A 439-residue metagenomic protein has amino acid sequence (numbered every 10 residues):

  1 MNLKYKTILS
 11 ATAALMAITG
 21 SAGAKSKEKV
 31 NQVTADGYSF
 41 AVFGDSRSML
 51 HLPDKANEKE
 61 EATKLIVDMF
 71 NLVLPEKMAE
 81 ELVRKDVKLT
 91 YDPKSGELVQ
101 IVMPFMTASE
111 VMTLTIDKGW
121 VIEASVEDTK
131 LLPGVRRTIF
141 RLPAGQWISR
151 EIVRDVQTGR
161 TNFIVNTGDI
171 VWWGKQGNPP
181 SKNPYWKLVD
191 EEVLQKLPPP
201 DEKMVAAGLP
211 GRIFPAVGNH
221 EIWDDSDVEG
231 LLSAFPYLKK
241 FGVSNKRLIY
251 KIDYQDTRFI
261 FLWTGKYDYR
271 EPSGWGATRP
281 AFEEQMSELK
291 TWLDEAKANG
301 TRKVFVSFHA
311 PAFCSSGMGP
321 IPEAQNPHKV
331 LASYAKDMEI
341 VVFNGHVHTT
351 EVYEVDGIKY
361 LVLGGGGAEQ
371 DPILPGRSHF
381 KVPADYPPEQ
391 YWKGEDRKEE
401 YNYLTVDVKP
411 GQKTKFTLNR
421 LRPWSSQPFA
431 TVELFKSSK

Functional and structural regions predicted by a protein language model:
N2-L9: Bacterial N-terminal signal peptides that target proteins for export
S10-A17: Bacterial N-terminal signal peptides
K25-N183, S315: N-terminal active-site segment of His-dependent metallophosphoesterases
G37-L50, E127-D128, L132-R137, D256-R270 (+2 more regions): Active-site-proximal beta-strand elements of phosphoester/diester hydrolases
D45, G168-D169, G218-N219, H309 (+1 more regions): Active-site glycine-centered loops adjacent to acidic/histidine catalytic or metal-binding residues that shape
K59-K88, L98, S109-V111, W120-S125 (+3 more regions): Extended active-site neighborhood of metal-dependent phosphoesterases/phosphodiesterases
T167, V171, A296-S316: Short acidic, glycine-rich surface-loop motifs adjacent to enzyme active sites
P387-K439: A short C-terminal boundary segment appended to hydrolase-like catalytic domains
